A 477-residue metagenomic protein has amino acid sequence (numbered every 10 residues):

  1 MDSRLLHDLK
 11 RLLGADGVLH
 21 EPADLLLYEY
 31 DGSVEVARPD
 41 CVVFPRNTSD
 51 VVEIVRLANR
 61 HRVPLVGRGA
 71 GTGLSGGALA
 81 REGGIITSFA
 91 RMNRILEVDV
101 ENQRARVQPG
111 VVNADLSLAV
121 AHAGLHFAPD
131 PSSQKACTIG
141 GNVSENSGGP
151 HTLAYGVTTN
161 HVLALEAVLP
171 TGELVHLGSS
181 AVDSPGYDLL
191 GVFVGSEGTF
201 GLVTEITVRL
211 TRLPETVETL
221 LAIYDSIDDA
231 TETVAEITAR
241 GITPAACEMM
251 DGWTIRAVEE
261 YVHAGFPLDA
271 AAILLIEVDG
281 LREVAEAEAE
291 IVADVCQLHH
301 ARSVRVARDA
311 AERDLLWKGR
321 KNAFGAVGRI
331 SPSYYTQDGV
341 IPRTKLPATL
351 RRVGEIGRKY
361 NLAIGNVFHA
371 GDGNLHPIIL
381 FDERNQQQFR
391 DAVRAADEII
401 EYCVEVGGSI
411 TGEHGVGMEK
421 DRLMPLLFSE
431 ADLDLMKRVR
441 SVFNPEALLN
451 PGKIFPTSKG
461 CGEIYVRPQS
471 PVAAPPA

Functional and structural regions predicted by a protein language model:
M1-R56, G73-Q103, S132, G252-H263 (+4 more regions): N-terminal flexible segment immediately upstream of the FAD-binding catalytic core in FAD-dependent oxidoreductases
G14-A15, V404-V416, R440-S441, P445-G452: Alpha-helix capping/hinge segments and adjacent helical runs
L19-P22, Y28, V208, R212 (+5 more regions): C-terminal substrate-recognition/cap domain of FAD-linked oxidoreductases
S75-N93, A121-L125, G148-T159, I206-R212 (+3 more regions): A glycine- and small-aliphatic-rich helix-loop capping segment at beta-alpha/alpha-beta transitions that lines
R94-M250, Y465-A477: FAD-binding subdomain of flavoenzyme oxidoreductases
E173, D421-A477: Activity-critical C-terminal alpha-helical subdomain
